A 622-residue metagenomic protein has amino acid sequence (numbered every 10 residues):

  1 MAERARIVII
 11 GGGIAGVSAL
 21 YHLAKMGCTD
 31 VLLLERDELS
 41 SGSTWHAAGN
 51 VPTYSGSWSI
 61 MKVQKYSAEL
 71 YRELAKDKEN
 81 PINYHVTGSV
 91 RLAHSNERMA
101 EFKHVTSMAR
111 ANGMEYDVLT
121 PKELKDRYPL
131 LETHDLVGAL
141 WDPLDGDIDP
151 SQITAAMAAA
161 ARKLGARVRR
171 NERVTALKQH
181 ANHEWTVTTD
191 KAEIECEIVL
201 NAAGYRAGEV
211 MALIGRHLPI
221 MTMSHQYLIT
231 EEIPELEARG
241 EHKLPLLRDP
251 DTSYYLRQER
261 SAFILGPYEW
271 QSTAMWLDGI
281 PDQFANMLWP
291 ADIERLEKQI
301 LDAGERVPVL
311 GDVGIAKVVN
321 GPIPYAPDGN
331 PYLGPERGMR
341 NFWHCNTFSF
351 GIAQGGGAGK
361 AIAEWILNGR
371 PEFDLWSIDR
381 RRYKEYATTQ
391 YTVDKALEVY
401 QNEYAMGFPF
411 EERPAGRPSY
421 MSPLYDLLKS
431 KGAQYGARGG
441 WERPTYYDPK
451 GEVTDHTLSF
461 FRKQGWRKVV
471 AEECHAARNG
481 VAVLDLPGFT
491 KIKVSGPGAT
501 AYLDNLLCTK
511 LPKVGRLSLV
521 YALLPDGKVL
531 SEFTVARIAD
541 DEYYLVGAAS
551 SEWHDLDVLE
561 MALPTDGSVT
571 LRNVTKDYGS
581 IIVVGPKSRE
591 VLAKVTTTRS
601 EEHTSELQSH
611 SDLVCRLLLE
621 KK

Functional and structural regions predicted by a protein language model:
A2-A15, L32: Beta1/beta-strand and adjacent pyrophosphate-binding region of the FAD-binding site in flavoprotein oxidoreductases
S18, L177-P290, K298-R306, Y391-E412 (+1 more regions): Flavin-dependent oxidoreductases
A24-T44: Glycine-rich FAD pyrophosphate-binding loop
G49-R127, D251-L256, R260-I264, P290 (+3 more regions): Dinucleotide-binding Rossmann-like beta1-alpha1 core, especially the glycine-rich loop that anchors the ADP
L70-E73, H85, H94-R170, T175-T188 (+4 more regions): Flavin (FAD/FMN) cofactor-binding and adjacent substrate-gating region of FAD-dependent oxidoreductase domains
D251, R260, D282, N286-Y420: C-terminal catalytic lobe of FAD-dependent flavoproteins
F373-D374, I378-E601, S605, S611: Glycine/proline-enriched, intrinsically flexible loops and inter-domain linkers
E606-K622: Positively charged, low-complexity/disordered segments
